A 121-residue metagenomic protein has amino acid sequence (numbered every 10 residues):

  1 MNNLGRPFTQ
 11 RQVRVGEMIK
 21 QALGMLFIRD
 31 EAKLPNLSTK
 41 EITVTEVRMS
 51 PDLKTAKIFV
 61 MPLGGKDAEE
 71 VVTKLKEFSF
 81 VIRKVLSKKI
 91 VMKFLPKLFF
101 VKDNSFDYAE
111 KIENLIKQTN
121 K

Functional and structural regions predicted by a protein language model:
M1-T55, M61-K121: Charge-rich, low-complexity N-terminal segments
